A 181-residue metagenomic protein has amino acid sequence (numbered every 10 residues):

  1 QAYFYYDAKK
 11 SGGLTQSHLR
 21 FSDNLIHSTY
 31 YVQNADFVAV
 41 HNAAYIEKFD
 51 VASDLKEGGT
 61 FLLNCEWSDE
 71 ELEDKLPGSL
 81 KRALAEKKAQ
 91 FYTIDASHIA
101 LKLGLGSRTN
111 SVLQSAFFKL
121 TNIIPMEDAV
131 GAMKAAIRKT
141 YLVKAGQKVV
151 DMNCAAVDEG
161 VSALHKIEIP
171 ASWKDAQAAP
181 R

Functional and structural regions predicted by a protein language model:
Q1-R181: Active-site cofactor/cluster-binding pocket
